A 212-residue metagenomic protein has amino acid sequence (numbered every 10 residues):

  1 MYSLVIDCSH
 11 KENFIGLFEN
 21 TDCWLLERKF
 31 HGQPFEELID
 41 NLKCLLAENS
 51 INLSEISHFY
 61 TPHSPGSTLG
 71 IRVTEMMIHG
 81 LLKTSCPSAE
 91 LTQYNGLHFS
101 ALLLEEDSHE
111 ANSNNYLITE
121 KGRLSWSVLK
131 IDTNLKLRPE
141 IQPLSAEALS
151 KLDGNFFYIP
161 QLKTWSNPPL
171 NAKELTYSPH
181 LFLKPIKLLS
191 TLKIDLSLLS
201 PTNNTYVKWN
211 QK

Functional and structural regions predicted by a protein language model:
M1-F18, L91-K212: Oxyanion-binding and handling regions
M1-P65, T92, F156-Y158: N-terminal beta-alpha supersecondary unit
L26-R28, L38-I39, A47, G80-T84 (+2 more regions): Short, surface-exposed linear patches
G32-E36, T68-R72, D195: Short, conserved micro-motifs enriched in small and acidic residues
L42, M77-L81, A101-L104: Buried hydrophobic packing segments
S50, L82-K83, E105, H109: N-terminal cationic-hydrophobic initiation segments that often serve targeting/anchoring roles
H58-G96: DPxDG-like acidic metal-binding loop motif
